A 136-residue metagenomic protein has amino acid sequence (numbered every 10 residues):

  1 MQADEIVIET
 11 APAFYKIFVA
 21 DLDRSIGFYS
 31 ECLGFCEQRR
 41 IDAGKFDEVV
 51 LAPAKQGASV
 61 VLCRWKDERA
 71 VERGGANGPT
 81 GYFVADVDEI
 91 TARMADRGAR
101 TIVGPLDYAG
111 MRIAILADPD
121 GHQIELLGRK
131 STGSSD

Functional and structural regions predicted by a protein language model:
M1-I26, G57, G78-T80, K130-D136: N-terminal beta-strand motif that seeds the catalytic metal site of vicinal oxygen chelate
K16, C36-A43, V103-L106, G128-S134: Conserved catalytic-core motifs of GNAT/GCN5-like acyltransferases
K16-A58: Core segments of cupin and vicinal oxygen chelate
D21-D23, G74-Q123: Vicinal oxygen chelate
L51-Q56, L116-P119, R129: Active-site beta-strand termini and strand-to-loop segments that position acidic
A54-S59, D67-R69, V87-E89: Short, charged/polar surface micro-motifs in flexible loops or helix N-caps
Q56-V60, G121-I124: Short, charged/polar, Gly/Pro-enriched secondary-structure boundary elements
